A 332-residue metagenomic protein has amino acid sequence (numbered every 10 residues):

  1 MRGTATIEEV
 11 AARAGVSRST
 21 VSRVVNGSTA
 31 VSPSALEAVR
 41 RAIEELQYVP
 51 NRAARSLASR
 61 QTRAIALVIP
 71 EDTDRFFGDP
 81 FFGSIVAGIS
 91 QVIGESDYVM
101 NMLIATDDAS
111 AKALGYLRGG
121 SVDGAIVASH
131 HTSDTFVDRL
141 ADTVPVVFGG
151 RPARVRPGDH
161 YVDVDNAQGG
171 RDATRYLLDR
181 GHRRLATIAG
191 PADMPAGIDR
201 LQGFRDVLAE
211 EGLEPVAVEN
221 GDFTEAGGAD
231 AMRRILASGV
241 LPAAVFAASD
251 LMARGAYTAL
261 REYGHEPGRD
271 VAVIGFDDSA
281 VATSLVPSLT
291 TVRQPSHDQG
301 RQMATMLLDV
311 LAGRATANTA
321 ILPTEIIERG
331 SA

Functional and structural regions predicted by a protein language model:
M1-R63, A332: N-terminal helix-turn-helix DNA-binding module of bacterial transcription factors
R2, A64-V68, D72-R175, D179 (+1 more regions): Alpha-helical recognition/docking segments in bacterial nutrient-uptake and carbohydrate-utilization systems
S17, R63, D123, H182-R184 (+2 more regions): Short acidic/polar active-site loop segments enriched in Thr and Asp
A42, G88-V92, R139, D199-E211 (+4 more regions): Alpha-helical structural signal in soluble globular domains
V49, G94, Y98-V99, P145 (+3 more regions): Residue-level detector of anion-binding/catalytic polar loops
E71-S84, M102-S110, R151, V162-D172 (+5 more regions): Hinge/beta->alpha junction and helix N-cap segments in small-molecule ligand-binding domains
V216, R233, A237-A332: Flexible loop/turn connectors
